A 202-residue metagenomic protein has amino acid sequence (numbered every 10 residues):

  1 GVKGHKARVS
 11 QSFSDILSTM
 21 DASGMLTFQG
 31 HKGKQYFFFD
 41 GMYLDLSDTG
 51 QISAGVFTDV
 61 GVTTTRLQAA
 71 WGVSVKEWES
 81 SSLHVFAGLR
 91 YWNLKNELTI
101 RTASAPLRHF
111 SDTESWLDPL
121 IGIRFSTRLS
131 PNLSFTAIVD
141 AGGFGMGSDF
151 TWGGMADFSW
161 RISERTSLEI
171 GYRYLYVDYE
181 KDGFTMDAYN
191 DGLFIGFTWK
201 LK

Functional and structural regions predicted by a protein language model:
G1-H5, T49-G55, N96-A105, G147-G153 (+1 more regions): Outer-membrane beta-barrel translocator domains and adjoining extracellular loop/strand segments of Gram-negative
G1-L44, F194-G196, K200-K202: Short glycine/proline- and aromatic-enriched beta-strand/turn motifs that initiate or cap beta-hairpins
K3, M20-G24, G61-L67, S81 (+3 more regions): Residues that define the transmembrane beta-barrel architecture of outer-membrane proteins
S10-S14, I52-V60, S104-D112, D140-F144 (+1 more regions): Extracellular loop and loop/strand-boundary signature of outer-membrane beta-barrel proteins
L26-K32, A69-V73, A87-L89, I121-T127 (+2 more regions): Residues on the lipid-exposed face of transmembrane beta-strands in outer-membrane beta-barrel proteins
G30, F39-Y43, V85-Y91, F125 (+4 more regions): Transmembrane beta-barrel strands of outer-membrane/channel proteins
K34-F39, E79, P131-F135, R165-L168: Repeated loop/turn-to-beta-strand initiation elements of outer-membrane beta-barrel proteins
G153-K202: Predominantly the C-terminal beta-signal and adjacent terminal strand-loop region of outer-membrane beta-barrel
